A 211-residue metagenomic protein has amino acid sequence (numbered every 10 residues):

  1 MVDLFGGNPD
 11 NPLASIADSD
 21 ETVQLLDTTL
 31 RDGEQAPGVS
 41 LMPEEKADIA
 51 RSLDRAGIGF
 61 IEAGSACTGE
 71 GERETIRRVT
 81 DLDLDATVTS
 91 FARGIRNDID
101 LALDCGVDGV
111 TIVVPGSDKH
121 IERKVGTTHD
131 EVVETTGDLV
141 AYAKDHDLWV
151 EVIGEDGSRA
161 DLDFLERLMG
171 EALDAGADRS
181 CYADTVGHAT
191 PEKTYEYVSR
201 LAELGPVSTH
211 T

Functional and structural regions predicted by a protein language model:
M1-G94: N-terminal capping/small domains of soluble enzymes
D20, Q35-F60, D81-L82, R96-T209: Alpha/beta enzyme core
T87, T209-T211: A short, small-residue-rich loop immediately preceding and capping a beta-strand
